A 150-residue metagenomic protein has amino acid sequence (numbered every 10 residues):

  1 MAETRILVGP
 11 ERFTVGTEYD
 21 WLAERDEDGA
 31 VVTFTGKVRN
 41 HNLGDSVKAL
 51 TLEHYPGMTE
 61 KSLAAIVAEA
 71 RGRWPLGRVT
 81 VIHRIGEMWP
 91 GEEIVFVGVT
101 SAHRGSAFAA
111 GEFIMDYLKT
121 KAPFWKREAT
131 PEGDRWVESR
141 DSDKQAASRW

Functional and structural regions predicted by a protein language model:
M1-I94, A102, S106-E112, D116-W150: N-terminal, polar/charged subdomain of small-to-medium soluble alpha/beta proteins
